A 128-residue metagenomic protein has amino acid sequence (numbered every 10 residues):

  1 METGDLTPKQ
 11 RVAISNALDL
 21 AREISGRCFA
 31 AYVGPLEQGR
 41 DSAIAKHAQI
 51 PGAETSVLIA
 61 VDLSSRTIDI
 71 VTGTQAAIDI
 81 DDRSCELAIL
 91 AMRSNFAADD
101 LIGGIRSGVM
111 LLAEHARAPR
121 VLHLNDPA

Functional and structural regions predicted by a protein language model:
M1-S56, L63-A128: A structural boundary signal for the start of the first folded domain, especially the loop/turn and N-capping region
